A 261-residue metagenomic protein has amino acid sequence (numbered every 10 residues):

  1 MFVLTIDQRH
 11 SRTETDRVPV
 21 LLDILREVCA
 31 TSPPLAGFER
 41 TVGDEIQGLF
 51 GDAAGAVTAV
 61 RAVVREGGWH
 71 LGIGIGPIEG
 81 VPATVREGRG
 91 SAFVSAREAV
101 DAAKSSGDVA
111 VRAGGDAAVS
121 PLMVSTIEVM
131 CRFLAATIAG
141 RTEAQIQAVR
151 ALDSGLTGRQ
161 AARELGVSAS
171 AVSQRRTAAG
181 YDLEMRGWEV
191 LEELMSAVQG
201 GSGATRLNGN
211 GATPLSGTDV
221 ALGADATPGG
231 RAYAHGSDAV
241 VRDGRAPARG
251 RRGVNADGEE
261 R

Functional and structural regions predicted by a protein language model:
M1-N210, L222, A232-Y233, D238-R261: Regulatory and interdomain segments flanking nucleotide-handling catalytic cores in signaling/defense enzymes
